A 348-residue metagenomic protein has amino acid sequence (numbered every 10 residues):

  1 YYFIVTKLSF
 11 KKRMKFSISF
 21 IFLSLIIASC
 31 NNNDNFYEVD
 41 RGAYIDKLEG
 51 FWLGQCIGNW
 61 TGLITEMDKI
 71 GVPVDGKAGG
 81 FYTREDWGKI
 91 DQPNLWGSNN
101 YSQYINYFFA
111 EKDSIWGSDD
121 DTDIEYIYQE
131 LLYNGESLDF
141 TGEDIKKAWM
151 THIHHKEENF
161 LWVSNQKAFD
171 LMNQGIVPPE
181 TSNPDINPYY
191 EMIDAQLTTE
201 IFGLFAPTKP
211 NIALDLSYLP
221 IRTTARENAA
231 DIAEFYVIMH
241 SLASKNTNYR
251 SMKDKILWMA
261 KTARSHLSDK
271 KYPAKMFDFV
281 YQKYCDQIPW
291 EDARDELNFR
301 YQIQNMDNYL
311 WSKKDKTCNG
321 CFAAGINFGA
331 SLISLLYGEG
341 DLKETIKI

Functional and structural regions predicted by a protein language model:
Y1-M14: N-terminal secretory signal peptides that target proteins for export/translocation
M14-L23: Sec-dependent signal peptide recognition, specifically the positively charged N-region followed immediately by
A28-S29: C-terminal motif of bacterial Sec signal peptides marking the signal peptidase cleavage site
V39, F169-Y190, T199-K209, Y218-T223 (+1 more regions): Accessory "access/gating" subregions that flank catalytic or transport cores
G42-G62: Mature N-terminal segment immediately following signal peptide/propeptide cleavage in secreted/periplasmic
L53, W116-G117, I124, Q129-E234: Active-site cavity-forming subdomains of large catalytic enzyme subunits
I57, T61, M67-Q92, A225-N228 (+4 more regions): Catalytic phosphate/nucleotide-handling subdomain of diverse soluble enzymes
I64-F109, T122-I124, K146, K156-E157: Active-site-surrounding "flap" and adjacent substrate/cofactor-binding loops of secreted or lumenal enzymes, prototyped
